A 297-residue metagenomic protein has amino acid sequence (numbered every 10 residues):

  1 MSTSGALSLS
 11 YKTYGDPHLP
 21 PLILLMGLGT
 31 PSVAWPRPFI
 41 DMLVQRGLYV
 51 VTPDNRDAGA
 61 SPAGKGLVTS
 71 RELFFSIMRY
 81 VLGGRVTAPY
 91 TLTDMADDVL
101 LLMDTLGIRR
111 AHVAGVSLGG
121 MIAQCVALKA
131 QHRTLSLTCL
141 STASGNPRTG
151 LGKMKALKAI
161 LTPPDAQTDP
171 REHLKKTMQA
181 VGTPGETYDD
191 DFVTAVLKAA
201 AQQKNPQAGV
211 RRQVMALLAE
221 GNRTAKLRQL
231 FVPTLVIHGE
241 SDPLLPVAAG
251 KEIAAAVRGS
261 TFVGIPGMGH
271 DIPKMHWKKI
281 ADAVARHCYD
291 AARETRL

Functional and structural regions predicted by a protein language model:
L7-Y80: Conserved HGGG/HGGXW glycine-rich cap/lid loop of the alpha/beta-hydrolase fold
T93-R110: Conserved acidic catalytic loop of the alpha/beta-hydrolase fold
R109-R148: Conserved hydrolase catalytic core segment
L137-A166: Flexible "cap/lid" loop of the alpha/beta hydrolase fold
P170-R212: Conserved alpha/beta-hydrolase catalytic His-Asp/Glu region
L230, V236-H238: Short beta-strand/loop motif that positions the catalytic acidic residue of the alpha/beta-hydrolase fold
S241-L245: Acidic catalytic loop of the alpha/beta-hydrolase fold
S260-L297: Catalytic active-site module of serine/aspartate enzymes centered on a nucleophile-bearing elbow/loop
